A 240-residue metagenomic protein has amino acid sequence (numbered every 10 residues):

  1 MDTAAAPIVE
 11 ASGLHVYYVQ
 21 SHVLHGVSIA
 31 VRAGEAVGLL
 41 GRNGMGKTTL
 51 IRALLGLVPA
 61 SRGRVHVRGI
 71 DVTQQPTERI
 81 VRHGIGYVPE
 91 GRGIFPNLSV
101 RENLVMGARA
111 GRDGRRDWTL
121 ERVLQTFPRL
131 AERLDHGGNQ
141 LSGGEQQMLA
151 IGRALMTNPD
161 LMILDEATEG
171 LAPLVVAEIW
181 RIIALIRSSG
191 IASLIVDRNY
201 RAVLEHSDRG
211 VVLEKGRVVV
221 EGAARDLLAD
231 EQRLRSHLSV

Functional and structural regions predicted by a protein language model:
V19, Q75, L98-W118, T126-A131 (+2 more regions): ABC-type ATPase nucleotide-binding domains, specifically the catalytic core motifs of the NBD
L40-R42: The feature captures the beta-strand-to-loop junction immediately N-terminal to the Walker
L55: Helix-to-loop junction immediately C-terminal to a conserved catalytic motif
G63-I70, H83, R116-L120, G222: Conserved ABC transporter NBD signature motif
G137-L141, E145: Conserved ABC ATPase signature
A154-L155: ABC ATPase C-loop
